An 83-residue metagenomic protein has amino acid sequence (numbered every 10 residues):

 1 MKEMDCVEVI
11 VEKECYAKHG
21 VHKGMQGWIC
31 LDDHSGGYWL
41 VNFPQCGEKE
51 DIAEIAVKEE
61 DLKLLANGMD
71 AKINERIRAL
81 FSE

Functional and structural regions predicted by a protein language model:
K2-D70: Basic/aromatic-rich interaction segments and small domains that mediate binding to polyanionic partners
A66-E83: Long, low-complexity intrinsically disordered regions
